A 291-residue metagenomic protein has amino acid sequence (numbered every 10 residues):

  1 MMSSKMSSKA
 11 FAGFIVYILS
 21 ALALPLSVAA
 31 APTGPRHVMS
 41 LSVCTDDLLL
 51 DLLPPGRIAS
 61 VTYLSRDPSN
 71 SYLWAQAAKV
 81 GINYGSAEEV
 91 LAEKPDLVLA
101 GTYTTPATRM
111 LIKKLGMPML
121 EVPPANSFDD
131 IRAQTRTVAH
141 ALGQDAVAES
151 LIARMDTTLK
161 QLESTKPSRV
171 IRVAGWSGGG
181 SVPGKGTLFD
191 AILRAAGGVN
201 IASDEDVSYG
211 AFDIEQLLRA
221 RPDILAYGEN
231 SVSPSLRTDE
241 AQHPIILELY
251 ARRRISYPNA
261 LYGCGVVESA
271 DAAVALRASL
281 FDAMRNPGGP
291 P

Functional and structural regions predicted by a protein language model:
M1-A10: N-terminal secretory signal peptides that target proteins for export/translocation
A12-P25: Bacterial N-terminal signal peptides
G34-L50, A146-A196, P287: Basic- and aromatic-lined ligand-binding clefts that recognize polyanionic substrates
R36-H37, D130-H140, E149, K160 (+1 more regions): Structured C-terminal subdomain patch of bacterial secreted/periplasmic proteins
H37-E93, L97-Y103, T108, I201: A short, structured surface patch at a secondary-structure boundary
T62, L188-Y209, R253-S256: His/Asp/Glu-enriched short active-site or ligand-binding loop at hydrolase and phosphoryl-transfer sites
S86-A100, D213-N230: Proline-aspartate-enriched helix->loop->beta-strand connector
A107, P124-R136, R172-L188: Extracytoplasmic ligand-binding site segments that recognize negatively charged/polar headgroups
